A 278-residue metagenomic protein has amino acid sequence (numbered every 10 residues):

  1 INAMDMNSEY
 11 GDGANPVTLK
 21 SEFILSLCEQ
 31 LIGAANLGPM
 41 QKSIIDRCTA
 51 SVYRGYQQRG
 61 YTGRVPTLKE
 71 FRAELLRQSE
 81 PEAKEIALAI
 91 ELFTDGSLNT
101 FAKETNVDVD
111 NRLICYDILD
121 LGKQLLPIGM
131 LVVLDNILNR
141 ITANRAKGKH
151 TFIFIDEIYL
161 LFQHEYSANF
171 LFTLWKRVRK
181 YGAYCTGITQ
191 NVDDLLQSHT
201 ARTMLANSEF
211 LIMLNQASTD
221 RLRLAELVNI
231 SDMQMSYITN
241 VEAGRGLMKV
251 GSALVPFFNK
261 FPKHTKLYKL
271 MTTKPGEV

Functional and structural regions predicted by a protein language model:
I1-A183, L196-H199, Y237, V241 (+1 more regions): P-loop NTPase motor domains
T189: Short beta-strand/turn micro-motifs composed of small residues that flank or help shape donor/cofactor-binding pockets
V192-V278: C-terminal regions of RecA-like/P-loop NTPase motor modules
